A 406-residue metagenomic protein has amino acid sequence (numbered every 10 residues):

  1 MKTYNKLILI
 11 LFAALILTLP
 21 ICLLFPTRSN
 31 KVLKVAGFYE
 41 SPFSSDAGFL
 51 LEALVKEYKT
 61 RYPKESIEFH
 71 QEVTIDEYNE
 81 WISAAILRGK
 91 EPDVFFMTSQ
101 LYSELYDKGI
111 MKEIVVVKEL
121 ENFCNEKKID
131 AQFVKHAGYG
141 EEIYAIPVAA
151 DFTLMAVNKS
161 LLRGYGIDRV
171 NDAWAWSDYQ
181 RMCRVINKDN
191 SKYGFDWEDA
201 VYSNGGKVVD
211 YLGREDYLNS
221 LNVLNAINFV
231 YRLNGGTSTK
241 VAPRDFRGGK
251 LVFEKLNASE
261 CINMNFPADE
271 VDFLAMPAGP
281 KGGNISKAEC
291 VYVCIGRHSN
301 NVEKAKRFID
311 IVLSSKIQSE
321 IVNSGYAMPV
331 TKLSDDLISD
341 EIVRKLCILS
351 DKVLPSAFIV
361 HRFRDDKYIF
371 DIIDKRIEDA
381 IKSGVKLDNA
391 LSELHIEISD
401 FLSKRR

Functional and structural regions predicted by a protein language model:
M1-S103, V385, N389, E393-R406: Conserved N-terminal structural module of periplasmic/extracytoplasmic solute-binding proteins
T60-R61, S66-E68, G235, N265-P329 (+3 more regions): Extracytoplasmic/periplasmic substrate-recognition and gating elements
D93-F96, V252-N257, D272: Paired acidic/hydrophobic, glycine-rich loop segments that form the ligand-binding mouth/hinge of periplasmic-binding
M97-F152, D272-P277, E341, K352: Hinge/lid segment of periplasmic solute-binding proteins
Y102-L105, N257-D269: A ligand-binding cleft/hinge motif common to bilobed small-molecule-binding domains
L105-I110, D130-R169, F195-R214, K287-G296 (+1 more regions): Periplasmic solute-binding protein
C183-N187, L212-V241, M276: Glycine-centered hinge/linker elements that transmit conformational signals in sensory and ligand-binding systems
N323-K375, D379, K404: Long, aromatic- and glycine/proline-rich binding clefts that accommodate carbohydrate-like moieties
